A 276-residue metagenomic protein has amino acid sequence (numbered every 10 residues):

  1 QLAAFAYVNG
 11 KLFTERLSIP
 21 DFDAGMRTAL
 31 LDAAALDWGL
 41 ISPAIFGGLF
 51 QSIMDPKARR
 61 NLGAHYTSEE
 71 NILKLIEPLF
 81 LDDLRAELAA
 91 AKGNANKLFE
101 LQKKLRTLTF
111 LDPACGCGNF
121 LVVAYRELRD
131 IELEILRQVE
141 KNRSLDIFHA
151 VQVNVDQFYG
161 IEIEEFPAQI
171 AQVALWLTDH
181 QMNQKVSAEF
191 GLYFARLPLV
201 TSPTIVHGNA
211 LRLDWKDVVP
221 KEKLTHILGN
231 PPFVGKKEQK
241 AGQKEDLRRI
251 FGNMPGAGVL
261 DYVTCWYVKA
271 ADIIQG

Functional and structural regions predicted by a protein language model:
Q1-D55: Long recognition/docking surfaces used for binding and targeting
S52, P56, T178-Q181: Conserved, well-folded catalytic cores of nucleic-acid-processing and energy-transducing macromolecular machines
N61-G276: SAM-dependent methyltransferase catalytic region
